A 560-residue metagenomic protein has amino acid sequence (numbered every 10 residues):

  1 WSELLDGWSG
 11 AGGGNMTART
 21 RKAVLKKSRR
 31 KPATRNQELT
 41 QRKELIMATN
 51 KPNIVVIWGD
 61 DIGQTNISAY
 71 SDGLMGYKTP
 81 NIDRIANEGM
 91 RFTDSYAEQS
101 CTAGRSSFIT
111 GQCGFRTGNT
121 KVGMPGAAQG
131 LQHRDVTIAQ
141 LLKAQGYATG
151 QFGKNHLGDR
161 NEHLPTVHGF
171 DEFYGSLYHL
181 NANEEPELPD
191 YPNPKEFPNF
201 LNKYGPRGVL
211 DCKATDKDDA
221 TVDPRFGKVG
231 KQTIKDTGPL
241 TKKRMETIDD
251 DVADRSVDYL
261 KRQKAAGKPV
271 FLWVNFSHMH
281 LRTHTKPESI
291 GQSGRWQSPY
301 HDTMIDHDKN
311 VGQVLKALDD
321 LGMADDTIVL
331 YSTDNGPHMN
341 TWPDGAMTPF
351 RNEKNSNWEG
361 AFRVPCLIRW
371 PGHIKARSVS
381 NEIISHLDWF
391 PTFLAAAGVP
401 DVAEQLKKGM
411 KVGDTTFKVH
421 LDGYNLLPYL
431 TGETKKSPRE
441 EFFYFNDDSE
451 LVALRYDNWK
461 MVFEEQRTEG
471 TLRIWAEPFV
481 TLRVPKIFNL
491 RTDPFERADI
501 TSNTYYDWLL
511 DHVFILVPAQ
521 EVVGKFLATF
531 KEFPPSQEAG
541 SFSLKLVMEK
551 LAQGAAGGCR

Functional and structural regions predicted by a protein language model:
W1, G13, R30-I46: Short, Lys/Arg-enriched N-terminal segments with co-localized hydrophobic residues within the first ~10-30 amino acids
R19-K22, K26, R30, Q37: Charged/polar low-complexity intrinsically disordered segments
K43-T481, P485, P494-R560: Formylglycine-dependent sulfatase
